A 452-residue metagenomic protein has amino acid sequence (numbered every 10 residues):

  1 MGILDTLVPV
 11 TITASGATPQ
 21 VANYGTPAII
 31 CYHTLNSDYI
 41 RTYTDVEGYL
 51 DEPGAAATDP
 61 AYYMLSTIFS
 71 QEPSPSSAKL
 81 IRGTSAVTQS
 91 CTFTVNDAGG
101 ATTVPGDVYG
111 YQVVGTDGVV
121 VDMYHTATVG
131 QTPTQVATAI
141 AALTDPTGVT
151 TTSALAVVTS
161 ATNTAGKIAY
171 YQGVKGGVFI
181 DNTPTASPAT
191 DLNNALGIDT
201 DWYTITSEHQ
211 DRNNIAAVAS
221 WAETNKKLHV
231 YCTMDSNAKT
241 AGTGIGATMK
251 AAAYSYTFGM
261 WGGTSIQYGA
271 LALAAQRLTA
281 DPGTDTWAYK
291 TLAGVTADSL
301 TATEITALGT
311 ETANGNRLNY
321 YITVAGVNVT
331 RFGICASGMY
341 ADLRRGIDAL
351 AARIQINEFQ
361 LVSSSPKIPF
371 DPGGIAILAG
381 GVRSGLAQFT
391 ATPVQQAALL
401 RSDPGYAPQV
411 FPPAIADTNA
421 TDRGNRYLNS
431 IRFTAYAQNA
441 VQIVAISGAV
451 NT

Functional and structural regions predicted by a protein language model:
M1-T58, E72-S76, V329-T452: Structured, hydrophobic secondary-structure cores that serve as assembly/anchoring elements
M1-T94, G99, V104, V174-L192 (+3 more regions): N-terminal polar alpha-helical/low-complexity "assembly arms" that mediate subunit docking, oligomerization
A28-I30, Q112, L155-A161, D201-Q210 (+1 more regions): Short, hydrophobic/proline-enriched secondary-structure or compact coil segments at domain edges
T34-I40, D117-V121, T159, N163-Y170 (+4 more regions): Short, surface-exposed beta-strand/loop "edge" segments at domain boundaries and coil↔beta transitions
D45-D51, D97-Q172, S220-E223: Extended, beta-strand-rich, solvent-exposed assembly scaffolds of outer structural proteins
F69-S70, A195-S364, L378, G385-Q388 (+2 more regions): A glycine- and small-residue-enriched flexible loop/hinge signal that marks low-structured segments
V114, D191-I198: Short, flexible, solvent-exposed loop/turn segments with mixed acidic/basic and small polar residues
T132, V136-A139, N214, G374 (+1 more regions): Stable alpha-helical elements in mature extracytoplasmic
